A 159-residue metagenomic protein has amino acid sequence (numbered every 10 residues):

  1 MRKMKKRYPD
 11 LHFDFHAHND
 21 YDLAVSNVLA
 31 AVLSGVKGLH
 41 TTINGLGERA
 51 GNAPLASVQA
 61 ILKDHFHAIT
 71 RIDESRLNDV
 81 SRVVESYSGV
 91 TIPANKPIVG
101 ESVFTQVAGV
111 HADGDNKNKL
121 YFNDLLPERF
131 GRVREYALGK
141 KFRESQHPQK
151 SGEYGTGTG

Functional and structural regions predicted by a protein language model:
M1-F15, A60-H65: Alpha-helix-loop-beta-strand connector modules within alpha/beta enzyme cores
D10-H16, G38, E135-A137: Structural preference for beta-strand elements that scaffold enzyme active sites
H16-D22, N44: Active-site beta-loop-alpha junctions enriched in small/polar residues
Y21-S34: Catalytic cores of alpha/beta
G35, V58, S151: Conserved, mostly hydrophobic/aromatic
V36-G51: Glycine-rich phosphate-binding active-site loops on the catalytic face of alpha/beta enzymes
G47-L77, S81: C-terminal helical cap(s) of enzyme catalytic domains, especially alpha/beta-barrels
H67-G159: A mid-to-C-terminal "edge-of-domain" accessory segment
